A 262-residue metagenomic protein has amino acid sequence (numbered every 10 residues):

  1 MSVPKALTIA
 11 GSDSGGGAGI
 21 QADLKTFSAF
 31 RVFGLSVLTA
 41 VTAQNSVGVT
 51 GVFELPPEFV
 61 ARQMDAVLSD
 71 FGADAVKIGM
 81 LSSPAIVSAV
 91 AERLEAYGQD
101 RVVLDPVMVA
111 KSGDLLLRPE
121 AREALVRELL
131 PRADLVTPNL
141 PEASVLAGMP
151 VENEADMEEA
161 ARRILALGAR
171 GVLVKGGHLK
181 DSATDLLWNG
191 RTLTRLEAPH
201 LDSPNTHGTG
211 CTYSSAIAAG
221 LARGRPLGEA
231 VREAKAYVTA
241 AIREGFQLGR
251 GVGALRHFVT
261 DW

Functional and structural regions predicted by a protein language model:
S2-T8, I20, L24-L115: Conserved N-terminal subdomain of the carbohydrate kinase-like
I9-G15, L193-H207: Short pre-catalytic strand/loop immediately N-terminal to key active-site residues, enriched for Gly-Thr
G16-L24, C211-S214: Short glycine/serine/threonine-rich phosphate/pyrophosphate-binding segments that cradle anionic phosphate groups
E54, G228-W262: Charged C-terminal helix
A85-Y97, R170, T184-L193, R223 (+1 more regions): Nucleotide and nucleotide-moiety/phosphate-recognizing core
P119-L193: Conserved phosphate/ATP/ADP-binding segment of small-molecule kinases
S144-V145, S203-L227: Short, small-residue alpha-helix embedded
P150-M157, A222-R232: Short, charged, surface-exposed loops that flank catalytic or proteolytic processing sites
